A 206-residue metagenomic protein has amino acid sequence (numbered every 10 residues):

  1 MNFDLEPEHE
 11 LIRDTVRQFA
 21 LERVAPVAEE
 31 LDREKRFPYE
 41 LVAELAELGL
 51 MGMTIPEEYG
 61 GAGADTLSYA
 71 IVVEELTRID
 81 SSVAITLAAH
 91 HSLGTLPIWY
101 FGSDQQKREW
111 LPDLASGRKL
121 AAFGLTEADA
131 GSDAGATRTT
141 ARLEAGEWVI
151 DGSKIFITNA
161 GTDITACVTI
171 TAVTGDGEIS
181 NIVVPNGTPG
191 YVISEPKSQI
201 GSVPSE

Functional and structural regions predicted by a protein language model:
M1-A88, Q105-E109, D113-S116: Amphipathic, small/basic residue-rich leader segments at the start of a protein or domain
A64-D65, D133-G135, A160-T165, P204-S205: Short glycine/proline-enriched turns and hinge-like loops at secondary-structure junctions
R78-S81, A130-S132, I155-T162: Glycine-rich phosphate/pyrophosphate-binding beta-alpha loops
A84-Q105, G131-A134: N-terminal glycine-rich flavin-associated loop
G117-L125: A short, Trp-centered hydrophobic/proline-enriched beta-strand micro-motif
A136, G187-E206: Flexible, small-/acidic-enriched active-site or ligand-binding loops
T139-R142: A structural signal for short hydrophobic beta-strand segments in well-ordered beta-sheet cores
G146-E147, D151-I193: A short core secondary-structure module
